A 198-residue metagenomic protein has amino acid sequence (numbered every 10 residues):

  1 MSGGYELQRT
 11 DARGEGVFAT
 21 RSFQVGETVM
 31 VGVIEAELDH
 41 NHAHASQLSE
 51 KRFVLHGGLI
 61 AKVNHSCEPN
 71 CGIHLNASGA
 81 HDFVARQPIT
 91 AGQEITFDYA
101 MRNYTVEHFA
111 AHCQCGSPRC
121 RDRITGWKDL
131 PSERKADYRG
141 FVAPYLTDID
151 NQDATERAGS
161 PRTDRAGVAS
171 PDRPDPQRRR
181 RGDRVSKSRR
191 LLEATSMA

Functional and structural regions predicted by a protein language model:
M1-A198: Conserved catalytic SET/PR domain of SAM-dependent protein methyltransferases, capturing the structural core that binds
